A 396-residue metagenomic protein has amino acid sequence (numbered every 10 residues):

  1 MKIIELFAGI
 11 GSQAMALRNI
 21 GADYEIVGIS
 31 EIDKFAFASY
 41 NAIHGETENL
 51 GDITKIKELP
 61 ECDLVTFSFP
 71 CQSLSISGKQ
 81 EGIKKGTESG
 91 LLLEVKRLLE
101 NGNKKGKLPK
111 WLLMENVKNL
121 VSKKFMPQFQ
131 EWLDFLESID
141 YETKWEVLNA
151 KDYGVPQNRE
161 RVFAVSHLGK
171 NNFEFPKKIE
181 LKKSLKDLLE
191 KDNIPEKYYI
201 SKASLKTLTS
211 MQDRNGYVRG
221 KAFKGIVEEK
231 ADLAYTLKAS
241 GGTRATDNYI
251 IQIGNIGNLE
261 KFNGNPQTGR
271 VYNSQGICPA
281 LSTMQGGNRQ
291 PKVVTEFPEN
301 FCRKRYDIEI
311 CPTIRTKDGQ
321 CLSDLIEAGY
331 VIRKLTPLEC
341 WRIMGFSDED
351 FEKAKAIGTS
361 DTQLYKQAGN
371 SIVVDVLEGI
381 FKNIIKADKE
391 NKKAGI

Functional and structural regions predicted by a protein language model:
M1-I4, G11, K389-I396: Enriched but not universal
K2-P109, K118-S122, M126-Q130, E137: Core alpha/beta nucleotide-donor-binding catalytic domains of modification enzymes
I20, W145, A150-D152, Q157-F163 (+1 more regions): Class I SAM-dependent DNA methyltransferase catalytic core with a primary bias toward cytosine-5 DNMT/HhaI-like enzymes
D23, Q130-V147, L168-K170: A SAM-dependent methyltransferase catalytic signature shared across enzymes that methylate proteins
L50-G51, K118, D140-D152: Conserved S-adenosyl-L-methionine
S68, E115, V165: Alpha/beta-hydrolase-fold catalytic nucleophile elbow
S68, W111, K334-P337: Short aromatic/basic micro-patch
W111-V117, G358: Short beta-strands and strand-loop turn motifs
